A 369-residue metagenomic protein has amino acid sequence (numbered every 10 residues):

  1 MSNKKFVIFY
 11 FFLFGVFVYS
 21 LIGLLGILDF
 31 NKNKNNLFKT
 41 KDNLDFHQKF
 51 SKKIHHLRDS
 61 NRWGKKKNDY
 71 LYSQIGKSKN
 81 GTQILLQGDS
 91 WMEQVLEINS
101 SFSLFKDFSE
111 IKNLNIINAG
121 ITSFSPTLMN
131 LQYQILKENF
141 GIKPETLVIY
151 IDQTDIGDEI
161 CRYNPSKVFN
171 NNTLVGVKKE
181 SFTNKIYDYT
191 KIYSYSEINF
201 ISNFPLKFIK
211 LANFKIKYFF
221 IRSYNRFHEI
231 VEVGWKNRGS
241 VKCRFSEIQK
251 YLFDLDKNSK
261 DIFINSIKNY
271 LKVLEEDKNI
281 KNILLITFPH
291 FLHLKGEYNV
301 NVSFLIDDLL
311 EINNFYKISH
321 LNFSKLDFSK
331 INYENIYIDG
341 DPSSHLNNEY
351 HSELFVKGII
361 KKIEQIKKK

Functional and structural regions predicted by a protein language model:
S2-N3, D29, I338-K369: Histidine-centered active-site loop/cap adjacent to the catalytic His in serine esterases/O-acetyl transfer systems
F9-L24: Hydrophobic membrane-insertion alpha-helices, especially the h-region of bacterial N-terminal signal peptides
I27-I111, G234, D327-N332, Y337-D341: Membrane/wall-proximal cationic-aromatic binding patches
G81-T82, K112-L114, I142-L147, K278-I283 (+1 more regions): Loop/turn elements at helix/coil->beta-strand transitions in domains of secreted/extracellular proteins
L85, E93-G176: Conserved SGNH/GDSL esterase-like catalytic core that processes O-acyl groups on lipids and polysaccharides
P126, N130, K260, I264 (+1 more regions): Short, amphipathic alpha-helical "lid/cap" segments that border enzyme active or binding sites
T154-D307, L326-I331: Serine-dependent acyl-ester chemistry module
K281-F288, V302-N335, L354-K369: Extracellular serine-dependent O-acyl
